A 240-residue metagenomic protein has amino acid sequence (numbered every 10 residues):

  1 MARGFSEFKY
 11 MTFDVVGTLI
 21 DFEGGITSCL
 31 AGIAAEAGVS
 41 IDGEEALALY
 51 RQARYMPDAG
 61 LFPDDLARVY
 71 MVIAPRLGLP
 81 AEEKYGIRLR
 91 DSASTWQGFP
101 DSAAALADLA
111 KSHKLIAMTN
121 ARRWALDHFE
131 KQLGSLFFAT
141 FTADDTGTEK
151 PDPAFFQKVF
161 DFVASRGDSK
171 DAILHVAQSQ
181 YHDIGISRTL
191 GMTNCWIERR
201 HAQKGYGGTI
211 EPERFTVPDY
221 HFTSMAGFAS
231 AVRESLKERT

Functional and structural regions predicted by a protein language model:
M1-K9, A103, A107, H113-T240: Asp-based, Mg2+/Mn2+-dependent phosphohydrolase catalytic module
R3-P100, K111, A125: N-terminal helical cap/lid subdomain that shapes the substrate entry/recognition surface in HAD-like hydrolases
